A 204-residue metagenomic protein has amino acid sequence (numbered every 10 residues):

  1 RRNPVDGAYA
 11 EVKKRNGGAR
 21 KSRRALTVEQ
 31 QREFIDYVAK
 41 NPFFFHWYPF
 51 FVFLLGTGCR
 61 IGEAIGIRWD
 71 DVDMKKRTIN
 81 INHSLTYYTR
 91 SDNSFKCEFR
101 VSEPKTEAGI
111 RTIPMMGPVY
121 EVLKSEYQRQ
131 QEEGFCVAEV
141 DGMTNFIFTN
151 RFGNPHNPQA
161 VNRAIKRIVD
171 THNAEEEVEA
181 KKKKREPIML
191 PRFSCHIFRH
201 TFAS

Functional and structural regions predicted by a protein language model:
R1-D6, M74, H83-S91, L123-A138 (+1 more regions): Proline-centered turn/helix-capping motifs that create local helix->coil transitions or kinks
N3-I67, M74-K75, T86, A108-I110 (+2 more regions): Basic, Lys/Arg- and aromatic-enriched nucleic-acid-binding interface segment
R20-K21, T78-N80, T89-D92, V101-S125 (+1 more regions): C-terminal catalytic core of Y-nucleophile DNA break-rejoin enzymes
R23, D71, S102-K105, V137-A138 (+1 more regions): Short secondary-structure boundary/capping segments
Q31-F34, R90-R100: DNA/chromatin major-groove-contacting recognition/catalytic segments
D36-W47, I113, R129-A138, M143-P155 (+1 more regions): Short, basic (Lys/Arg/His-rich) helix/loop patches that form interaction surfaces in the mid-to-C-terminal regions
W69, S84, P118: Histidine- and/or cysteine-centered catalytic micro-motif in compact active-site loops
D71-T78, R192: Short, polar N-cap/turn motifs at the start of nucleic acid-interacting alpha helices
